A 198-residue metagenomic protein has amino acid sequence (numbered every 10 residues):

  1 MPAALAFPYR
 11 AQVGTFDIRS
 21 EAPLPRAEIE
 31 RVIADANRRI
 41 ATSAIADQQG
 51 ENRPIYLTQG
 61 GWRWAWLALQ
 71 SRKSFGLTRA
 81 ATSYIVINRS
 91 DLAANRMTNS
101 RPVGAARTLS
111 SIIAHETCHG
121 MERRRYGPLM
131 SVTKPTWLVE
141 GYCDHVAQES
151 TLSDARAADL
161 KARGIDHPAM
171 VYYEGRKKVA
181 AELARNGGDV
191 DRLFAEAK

Functional and structural regions predicted by a protein language model:
M1-A4: Hydrophobic membrane-insertion alpha-helices, especially the h-region of bacterial N-terminal signal peptides
R10-A27, R89-T98: Acidic/histidine-rich, surface-exposed loop or edge segments in extracytoplasmic proteins
R31-A93, A106: Auxiliary, metal-adjacent structural segments of Zn-dependent hydrolase domains
I40-L57, P128-K134, R156-K161, V190-A197: Surface-exposed patches in mature extracellular/periplasmic domains of secreted proteins
D91-I113, P128-P135: Short pre-active-site segment immediately N-terminal to the catalytic Zn-binding motif
S111-R124, C143-D144: Active-site recognition of the HExxH zinc-binding catalytic motif
R125, V132-D166: Post-HExxH zinc-binding segment in Zn-dependent metallohydrolases
L152-K198: Long, well-structured alpha-helical subdomains associated with metal-dependent extracellular/ecto-lumenal hydrolases
